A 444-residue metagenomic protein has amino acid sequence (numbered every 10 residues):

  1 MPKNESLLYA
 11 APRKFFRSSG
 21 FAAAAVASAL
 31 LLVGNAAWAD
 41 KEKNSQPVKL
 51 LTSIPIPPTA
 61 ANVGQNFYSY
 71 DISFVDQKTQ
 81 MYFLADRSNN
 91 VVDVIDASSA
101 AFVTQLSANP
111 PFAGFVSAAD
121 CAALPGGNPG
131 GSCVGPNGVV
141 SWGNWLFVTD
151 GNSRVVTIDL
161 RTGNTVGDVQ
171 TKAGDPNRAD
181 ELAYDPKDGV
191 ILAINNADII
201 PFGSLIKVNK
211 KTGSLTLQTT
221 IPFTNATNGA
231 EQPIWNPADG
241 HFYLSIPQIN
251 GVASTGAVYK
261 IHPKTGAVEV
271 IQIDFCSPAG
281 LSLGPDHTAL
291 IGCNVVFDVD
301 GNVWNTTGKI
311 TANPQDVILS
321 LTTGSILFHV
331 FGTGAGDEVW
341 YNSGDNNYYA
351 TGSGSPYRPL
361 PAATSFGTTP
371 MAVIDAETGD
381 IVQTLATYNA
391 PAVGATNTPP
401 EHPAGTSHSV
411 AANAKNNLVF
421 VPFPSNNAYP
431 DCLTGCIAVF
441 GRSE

Functional and structural regions predicted by a protein language model:
M1-R17: N-terminal secretory signal peptides that target proteins for export/translocation
E5-L7, S19-G20, A29, S99 (+1 more regions): Compositionally biased regions
E5-S6, A10, L32-D40: N-terminal export/targeting leaders of redox proteins
S6, A24, N44-S45: Low-complexity, intrinsically disordered regions enriched in charged/polar residues
K14, A22-V33: Bacterial N-terminal signal peptides
W38-E444: Predominantly soluble domains enriched in secretory-pathway, periplasmic, or organellar proteins
